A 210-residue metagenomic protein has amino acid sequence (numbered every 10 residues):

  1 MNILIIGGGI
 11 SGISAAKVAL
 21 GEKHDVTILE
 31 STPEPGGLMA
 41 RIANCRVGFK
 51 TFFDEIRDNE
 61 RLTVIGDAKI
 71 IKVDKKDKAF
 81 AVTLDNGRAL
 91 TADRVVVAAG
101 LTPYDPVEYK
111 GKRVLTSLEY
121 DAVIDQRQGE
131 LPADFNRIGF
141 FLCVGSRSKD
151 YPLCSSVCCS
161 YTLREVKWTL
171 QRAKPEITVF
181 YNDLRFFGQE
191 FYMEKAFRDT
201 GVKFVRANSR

Functional and structural regions predicted by a protein language model:
M1-P35, V73, L101-F186: Rossmann-like dinucleotide/flavin-binding elements
I10-I13, R46-K50, D67, A89 (+2 more regions): Electropositive phosphate-/nucleotide-binding environments in soluble metabolic enzymes
P33-T51: Conserved N-terminal glycine-rich FAD pyrophosphate-binding loop of Rossmann-like flavoproteins
R41, A79, V95, G129-E130 (+2 more regions): Surface-exposed beta-strand edges and their flanking turn/coil or helix-capping segments
I42-C45, K110-K112, M193-A196: Short secondary-structure boundary/capping segments
K50-V97, E165-R210: A Rossmann-like FAD-binding core segment of flavoenzymes
